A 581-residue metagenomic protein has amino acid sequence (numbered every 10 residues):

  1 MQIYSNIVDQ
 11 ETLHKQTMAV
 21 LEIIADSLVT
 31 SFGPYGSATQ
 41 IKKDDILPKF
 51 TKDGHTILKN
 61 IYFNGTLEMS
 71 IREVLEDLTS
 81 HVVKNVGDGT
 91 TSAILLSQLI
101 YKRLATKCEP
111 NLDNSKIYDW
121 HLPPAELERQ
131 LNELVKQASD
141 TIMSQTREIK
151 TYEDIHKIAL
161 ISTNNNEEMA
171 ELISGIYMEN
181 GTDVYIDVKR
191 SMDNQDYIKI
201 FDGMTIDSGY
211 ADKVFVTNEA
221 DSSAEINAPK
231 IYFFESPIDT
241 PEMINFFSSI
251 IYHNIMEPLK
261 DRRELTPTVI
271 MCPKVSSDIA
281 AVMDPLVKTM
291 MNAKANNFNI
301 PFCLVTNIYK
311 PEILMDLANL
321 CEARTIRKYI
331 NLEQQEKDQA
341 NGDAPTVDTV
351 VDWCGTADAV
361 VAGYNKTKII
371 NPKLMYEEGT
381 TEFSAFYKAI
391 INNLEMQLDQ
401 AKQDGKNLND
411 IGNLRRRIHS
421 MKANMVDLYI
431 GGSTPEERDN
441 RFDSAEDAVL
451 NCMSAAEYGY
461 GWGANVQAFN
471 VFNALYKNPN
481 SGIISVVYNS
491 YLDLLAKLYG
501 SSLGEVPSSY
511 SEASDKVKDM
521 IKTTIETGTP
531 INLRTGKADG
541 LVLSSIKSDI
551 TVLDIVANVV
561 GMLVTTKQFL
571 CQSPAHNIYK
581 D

Functional and structural regions predicted by a protein language model:
M1-N85: Generic N-terminal targeting/processing segments that precede catalytic cores or assembly contacts
K15, Y62, L67-M69, K116 (+1 more regions): Extended, low-charge hydrophobic alpha-helical regions
S27-T39, T79-I100, N165-N194, N424 (+2 more regions): Conserved phosphate/anionic-ligand binding catalytic regions in large, soluble enzymes, centered on
P48-T51, H55-T56, L67-R72, N292-A295 (+3 more regions): Flexible glycine/proline-rich, aromatic-decorated loop/lid segments
K49, T56, V74, L96 (+4 more regions): Nucleotide/pyrophosphate-binding catalytic subdomain
S80, Q98, K102-L112, Q334 (+1 more regions): Feature marking long nucleic-acid-engaging regions of large polymerase/nuclease enzymes
V83-L95, C108-L112, K116-I117, P124-L127 (+1 more regions): Short, flexible active-site-proximal loops enriched in glycine and acidic residues
D119-P123, N132, K136-W462, T566-D581: Long, structured protein-protein interaction/assembly regions in large complexes
